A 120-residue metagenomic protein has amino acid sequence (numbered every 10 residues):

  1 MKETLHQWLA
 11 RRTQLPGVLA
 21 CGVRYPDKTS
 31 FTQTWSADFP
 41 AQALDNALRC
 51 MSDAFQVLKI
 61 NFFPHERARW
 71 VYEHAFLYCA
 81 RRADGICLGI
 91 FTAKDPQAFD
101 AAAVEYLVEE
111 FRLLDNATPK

Functional and structural regions predicted by a protein language model:
M1-K120: Non-catalytic interaction/Regulatory regions outside core domains
